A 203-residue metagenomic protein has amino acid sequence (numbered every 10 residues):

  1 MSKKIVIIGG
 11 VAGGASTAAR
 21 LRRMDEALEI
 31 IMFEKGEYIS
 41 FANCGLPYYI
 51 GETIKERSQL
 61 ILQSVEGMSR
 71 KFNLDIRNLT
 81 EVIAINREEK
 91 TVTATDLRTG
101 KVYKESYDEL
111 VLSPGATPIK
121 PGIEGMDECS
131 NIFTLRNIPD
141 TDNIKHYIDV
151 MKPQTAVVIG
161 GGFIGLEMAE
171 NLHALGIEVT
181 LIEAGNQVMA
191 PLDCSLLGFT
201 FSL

Functional and structural regions predicted by a protein language model:
M1-I8, E66-A156: FAD-binding core/adjacent interface of flavoenzyme oxidoreductases
S2-L79, N171-S195: Beta1-alpha1 glycine-rich phosphate/pyrophosphate-binding loop at the start of Rossmann-like nucleotide-binding domains
G9-G14, G115, G160-G165: Conserved phosphate-binding and hydrolysis motifs of nucleotide-dependent enzymes
G14, I39, I85, T91 (+4 more regions): Flexible, glycine-rich phosphate/dinucleotide-binding loops and adjacent beta-alpha linkers at cofactor/substrate
T17-A18, A42, R87, P121-I123 (+1 more regions): Short glycine-/acidic-enriched loop or helix-start segments at secondary-structure transitions that form or flank
P139, N143-L192: Rossmann-like NAD(P)H-binding beta-loop-alpha module
D193-L203: Extracellular/periplasmic Venus flytrap/periplasmic-binding protein
